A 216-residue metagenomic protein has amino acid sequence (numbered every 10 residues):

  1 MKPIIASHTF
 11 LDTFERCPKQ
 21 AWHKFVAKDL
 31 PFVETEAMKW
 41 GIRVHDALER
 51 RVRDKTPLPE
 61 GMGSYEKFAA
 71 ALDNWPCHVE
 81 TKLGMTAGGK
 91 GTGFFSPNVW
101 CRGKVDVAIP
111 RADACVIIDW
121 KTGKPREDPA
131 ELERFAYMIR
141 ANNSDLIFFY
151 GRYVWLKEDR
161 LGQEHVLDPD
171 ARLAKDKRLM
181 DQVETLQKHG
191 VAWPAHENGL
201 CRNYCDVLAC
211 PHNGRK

Functional and structural regions predicted by a protein language model:
M1-P3, K19-F32, A114-I117, M180-V191: Short amphipathic alpha-helical segments and their helix-coil junctions
K2-P57, E80-T81: Nuclease catalytic cores
I5-A6, T86-G91, P97-N98, E127 (+1 more regions): Metal-dependent nuclease catalytic regions and adjoining charged, substrate-binding loops involved in nucleic-acid end
T13-F14, F25-V26, A47, R51 (+3 more regions): Residues that form generic nucleotide/phosphate-binding pockets
L30, E34, M38, T122-R126 (+1 more regions): Short, charged/polar micro-motifs that form catalytic or ligand-binding hotspots
R43-I117, G123-A130, A141-L156, E164-H165: Catalytic cores of nuclease domains that cleave nucleic-acid phosphodiester backbones
